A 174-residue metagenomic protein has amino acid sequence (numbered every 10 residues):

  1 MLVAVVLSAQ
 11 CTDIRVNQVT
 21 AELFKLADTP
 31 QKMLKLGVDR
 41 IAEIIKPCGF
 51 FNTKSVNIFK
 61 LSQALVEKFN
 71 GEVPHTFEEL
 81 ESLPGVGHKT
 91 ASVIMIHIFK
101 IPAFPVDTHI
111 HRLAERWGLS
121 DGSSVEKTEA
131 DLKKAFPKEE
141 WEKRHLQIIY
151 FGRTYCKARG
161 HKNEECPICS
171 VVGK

Functional and structural regions predicted by a protein language model:
M1-K174: Catalytic cores of DNA base-excision repair glycosylases
